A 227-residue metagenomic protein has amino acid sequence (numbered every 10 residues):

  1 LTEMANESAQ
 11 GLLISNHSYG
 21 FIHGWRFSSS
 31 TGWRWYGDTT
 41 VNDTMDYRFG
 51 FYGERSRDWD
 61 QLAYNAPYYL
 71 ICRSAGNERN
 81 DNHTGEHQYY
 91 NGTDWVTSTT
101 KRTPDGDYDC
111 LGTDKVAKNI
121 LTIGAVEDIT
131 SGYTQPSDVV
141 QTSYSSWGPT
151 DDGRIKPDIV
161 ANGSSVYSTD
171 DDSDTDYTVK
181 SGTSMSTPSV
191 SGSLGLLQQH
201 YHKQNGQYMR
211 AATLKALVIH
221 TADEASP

Functional and structural regions predicted by a protein language model:
L1, V160-P227: Hydrolase catalytic cores
L1-A117, D151-R154, S168-S189: Substrate-binding/access-modulating region of protease and related hydrolase catalytic domains
G20, E78-R79, E127-T130, D223-S226: Acidic glycine-/aspartate-rich tracts in secreted/extracellular proteins
G50-R57, V139, M209-T213: A general alpha-helical scaffold signature found inside nucleotide-binding enzyme cores
C72, L121-G124: Hydrophobic/aromatic beta-strand patches that form the interior of the parallel beta-sheet core in alpha/beta enzyme
A125-P188: Catalytic-core environment of secreted peptidases
